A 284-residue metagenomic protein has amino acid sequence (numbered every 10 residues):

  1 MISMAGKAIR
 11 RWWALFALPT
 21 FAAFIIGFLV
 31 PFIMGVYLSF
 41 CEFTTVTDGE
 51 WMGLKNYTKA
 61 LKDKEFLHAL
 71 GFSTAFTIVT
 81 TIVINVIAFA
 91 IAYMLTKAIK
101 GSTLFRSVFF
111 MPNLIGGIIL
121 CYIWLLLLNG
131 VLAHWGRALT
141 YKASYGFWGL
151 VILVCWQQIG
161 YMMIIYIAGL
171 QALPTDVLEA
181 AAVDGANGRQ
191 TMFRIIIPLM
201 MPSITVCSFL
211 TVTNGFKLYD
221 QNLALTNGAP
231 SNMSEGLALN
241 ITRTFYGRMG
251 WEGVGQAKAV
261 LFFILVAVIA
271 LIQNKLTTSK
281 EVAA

Functional and structural regions predicted by a protein language model:
M1-M4: Short, intrinsically disordered terminal tails adjacent to the first/last structured region
G6-A284: A structural signal for multi-pass alpha-helical bundles of membrane permease subunits that mediate small-molecule
